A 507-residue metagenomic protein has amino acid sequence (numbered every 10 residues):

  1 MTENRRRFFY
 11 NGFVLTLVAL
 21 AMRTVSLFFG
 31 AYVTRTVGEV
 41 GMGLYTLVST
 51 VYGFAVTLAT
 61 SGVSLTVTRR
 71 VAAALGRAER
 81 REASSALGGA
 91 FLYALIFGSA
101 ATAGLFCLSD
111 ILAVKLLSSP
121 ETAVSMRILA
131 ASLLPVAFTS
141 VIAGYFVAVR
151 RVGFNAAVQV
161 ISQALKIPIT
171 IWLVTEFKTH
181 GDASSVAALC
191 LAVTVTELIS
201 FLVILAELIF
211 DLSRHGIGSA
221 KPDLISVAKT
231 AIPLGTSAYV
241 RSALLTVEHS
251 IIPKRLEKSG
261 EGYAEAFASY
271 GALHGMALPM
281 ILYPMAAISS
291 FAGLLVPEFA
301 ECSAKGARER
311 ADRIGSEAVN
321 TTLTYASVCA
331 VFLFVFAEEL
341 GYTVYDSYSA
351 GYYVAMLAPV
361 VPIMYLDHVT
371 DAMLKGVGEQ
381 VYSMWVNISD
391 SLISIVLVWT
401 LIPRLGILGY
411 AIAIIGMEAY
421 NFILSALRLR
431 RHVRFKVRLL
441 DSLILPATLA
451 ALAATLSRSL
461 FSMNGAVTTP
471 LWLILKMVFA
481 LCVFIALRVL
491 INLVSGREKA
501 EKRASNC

Functional and structural regions predicted by a protein language model:
M1-N4, D182-C190, L205-Y239, E309 (+1 more regions): Interhelical loop/hinge segments that connect adjacent transmembrane helices in multipass membrane
M1-V25, R81, S85, K221-R241 (+1 more regions): N-terminal membrane topogenesis motif
R7-T68, L95, T102, F106 (+3 more regions): Signature of the first transmembrane helix
M22, G30, S61-L65, I128-V147 (+6 more regions): Short runs within selected transmembrane alpha-helices of multi-pass transporters and secretion channels
V33-F54, D182, V186-A187, I225-L234 (+2 more regions): Interfacial/gating helices of multi-pass transporter permease domains
S61-G76, I281-G306, V319: Helix-loop junctions and terminal segments of transmembrane helices in multi-pass membrane transport/translocation
A100-S118, V328-D346, R404: Short membrane-interface helical motifs at transmembrane helix boundaries in multi-pass membrane transporters
S185, S237-A238, A243, L440-K499 (+1 more regions): Transmembrane alpha-helical segments of multi-pass transport proteins
